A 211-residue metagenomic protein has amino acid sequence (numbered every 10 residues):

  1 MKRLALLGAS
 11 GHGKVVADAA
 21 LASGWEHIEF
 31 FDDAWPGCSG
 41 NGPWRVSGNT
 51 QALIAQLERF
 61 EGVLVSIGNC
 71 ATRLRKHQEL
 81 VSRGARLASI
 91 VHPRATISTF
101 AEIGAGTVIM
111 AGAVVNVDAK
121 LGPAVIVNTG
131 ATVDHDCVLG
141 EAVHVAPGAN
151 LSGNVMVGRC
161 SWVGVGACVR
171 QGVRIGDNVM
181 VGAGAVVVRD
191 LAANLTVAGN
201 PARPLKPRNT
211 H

Functional and structural regions predicted by a protein language model:
M1-N41, S47-T50, I54-A55: Hydrophobic, well-ordered beta-alpha structural blocks that scaffold small-molecule cofactor pockets
M1-R3, N178, R208-H211: Short, low-complexity, intrinsically disordered N-terminal peptides in bacterial proteins
A9, D32-D33, G68, H92 (+1 more regions): Cofactor-binding loop segments of dinucleotide-utilizing enzymes, especially the Rossmann-like FAD- and NAD(P)+-binding
G11-H12, A71-T72, E102, V186: Short alpha-helical
A17-A20, R75-E79, L121, A192-A193 (+1 more regions): Short amphipathic alpha-helical segments
P36-T96: Phosphate-bearing ligand-interacting subdomains that bind or position ATP/ADP/UDP/GDP/NAD(P) or nucleotide-linked
Q51-I54, V197-H211: Short, basic/aromatic-enriched C-terminal tail that caps enzymatic domains
I90-A198, A202-L205: Structural signal for interior beta-strand "rungs" in well-ordered beta-sheet cores of soluble enzyme domains
